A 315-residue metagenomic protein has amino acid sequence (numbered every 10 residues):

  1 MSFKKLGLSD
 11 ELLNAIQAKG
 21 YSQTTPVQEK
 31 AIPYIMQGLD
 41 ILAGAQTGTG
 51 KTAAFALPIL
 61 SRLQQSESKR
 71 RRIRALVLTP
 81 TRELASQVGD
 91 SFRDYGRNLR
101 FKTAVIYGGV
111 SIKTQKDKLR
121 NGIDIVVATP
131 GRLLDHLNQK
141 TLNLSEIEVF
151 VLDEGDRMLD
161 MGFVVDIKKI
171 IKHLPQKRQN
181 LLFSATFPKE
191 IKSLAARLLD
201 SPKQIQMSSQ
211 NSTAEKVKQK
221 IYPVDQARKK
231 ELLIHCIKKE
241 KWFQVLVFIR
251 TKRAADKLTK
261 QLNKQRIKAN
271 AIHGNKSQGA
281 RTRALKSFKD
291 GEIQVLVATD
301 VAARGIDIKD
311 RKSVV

Functional and structural regions predicted by a protein language model:
S2-V315: Conserved helicase RecA-like core
